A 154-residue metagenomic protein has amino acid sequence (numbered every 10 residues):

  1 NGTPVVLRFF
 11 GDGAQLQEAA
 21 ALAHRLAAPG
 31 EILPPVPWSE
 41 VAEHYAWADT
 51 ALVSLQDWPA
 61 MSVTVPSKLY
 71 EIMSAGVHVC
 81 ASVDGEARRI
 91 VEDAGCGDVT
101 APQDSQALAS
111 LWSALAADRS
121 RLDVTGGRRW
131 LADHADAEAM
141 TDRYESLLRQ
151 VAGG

Functional and structural regions predicted by a protein language model:
R8-F10, Q17-A42: Nucleotide-activated donor-binding/catalytic signature segment of Leloir-type glycosyltransferases, i.e., the conserved
Q17-E18, P37-D49, S74, E92: Short acidic alpha-helix that forms the nucleotide-activated donor recognition element in Leloir-type transferases
T50-S54, E71-S82: Short hydrophobic beta-strand element within catalytic cores of glycosyltransferases and related nucleotide-activated
V53-S62: Short Ser/Thr-rich beta->loop micro-motif in glycosyltransferases that lines and helps position the nucleotide-sugar
V63, D84-A94, D98-V99: Short acidic/histidine- and often glycine-rich active-site loop of Leloir-type glycosyltransferases that engages
D98, D104-R121: C-terminal "capping" alpha-helix adjacent to the active site of nucleotide-linked donor transferases in cell-envelope
L111, A117-D118, A137-G154: C-terminal alpha-helical cap of glycosyltransferases
R121-H134: A short, well-ordered alpha-helix in the C-terminal region of glycosyltransferases
